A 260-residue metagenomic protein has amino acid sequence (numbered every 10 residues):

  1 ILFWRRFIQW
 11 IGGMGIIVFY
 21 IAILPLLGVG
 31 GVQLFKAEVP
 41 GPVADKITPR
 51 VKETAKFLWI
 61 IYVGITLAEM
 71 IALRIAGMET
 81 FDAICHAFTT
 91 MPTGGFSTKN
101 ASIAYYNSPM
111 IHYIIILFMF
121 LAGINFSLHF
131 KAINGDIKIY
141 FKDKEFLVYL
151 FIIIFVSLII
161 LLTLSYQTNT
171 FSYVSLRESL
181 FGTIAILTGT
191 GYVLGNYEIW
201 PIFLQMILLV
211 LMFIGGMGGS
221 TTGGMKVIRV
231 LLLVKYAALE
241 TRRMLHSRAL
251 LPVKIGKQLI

Functional and structural regions predicted by a protein language model:
I1-I260: Membrane-proximal intracellular helices of multi-pass ion channels
